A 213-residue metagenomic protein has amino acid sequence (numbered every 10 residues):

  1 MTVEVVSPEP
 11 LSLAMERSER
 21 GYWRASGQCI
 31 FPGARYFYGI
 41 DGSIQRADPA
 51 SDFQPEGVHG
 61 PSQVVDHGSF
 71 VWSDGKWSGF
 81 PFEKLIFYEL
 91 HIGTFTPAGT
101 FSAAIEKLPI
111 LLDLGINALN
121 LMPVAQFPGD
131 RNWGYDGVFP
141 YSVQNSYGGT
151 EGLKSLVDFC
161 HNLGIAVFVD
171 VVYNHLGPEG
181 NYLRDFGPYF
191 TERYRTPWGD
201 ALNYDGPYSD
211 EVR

Functional and structural regions predicted by a protein language model:
M1-L13: Beta-strand-rich binding/interaction modules
V5-S7, R46, D52, D185 (+1 more regions): Compositionally biased, intrinsically disordered/low-complexity regions enriched for serine, proline and threonine
L11-L13, G60-S69, I116-N117, G177-E179: Short linear motifs at secondary-structure transitions and domain/linker junctions
R17-E89, T94-G99, I110: The feature marks proteins involved in alpha-glucan
P55-E56, G75-F82, F87, H91-R213: Substrate-binding/active-site clefts of carbohydrate-active enzymes
